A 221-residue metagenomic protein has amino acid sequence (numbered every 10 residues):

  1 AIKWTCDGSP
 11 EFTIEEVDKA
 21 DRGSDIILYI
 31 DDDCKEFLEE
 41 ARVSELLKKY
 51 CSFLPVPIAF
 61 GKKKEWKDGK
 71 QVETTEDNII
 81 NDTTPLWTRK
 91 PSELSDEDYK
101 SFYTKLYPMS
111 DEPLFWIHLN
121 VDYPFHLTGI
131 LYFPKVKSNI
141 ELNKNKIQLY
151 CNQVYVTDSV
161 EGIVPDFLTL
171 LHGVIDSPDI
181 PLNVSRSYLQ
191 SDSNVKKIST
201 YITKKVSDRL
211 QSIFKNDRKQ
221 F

Functional and structural regions predicted by a protein language model:
A1-G69, N78-I79, C151-V154: GHKL-type ATPase core
K3-C6, G23-Y29, D77-T84, K146-N152 (+2 more regions): Short acidic (Asp/Glu) and glycine-rich catalytic loops that position anionic groups and cofactors
R22, S101-F102, Q211: Cytosolic catalytic headpiece
D32, K137-N139, P181: Short loop/turn segments at secondary-structure transitions that flank enzyme active sites
A41, G69-I175: GHKL/Histidine-kinase-like ATPase module
K49-P57, M109, L170, V174-P181 (+2 more regions): Conserved, well-folded catalytic cores of nucleic-acid-processing and energy-transducing macromolecular machines
K63-D68, L119-Y123, Y188-D192, Q220-F221: A glycine-rich phosphate-binding loop feature that marks nucleotide/adenosyl-phosphate handling sites
L182-Q220: Extended, well-ordered alpha-helical scaffold/bundle regions in very large, multi-domain proteins
